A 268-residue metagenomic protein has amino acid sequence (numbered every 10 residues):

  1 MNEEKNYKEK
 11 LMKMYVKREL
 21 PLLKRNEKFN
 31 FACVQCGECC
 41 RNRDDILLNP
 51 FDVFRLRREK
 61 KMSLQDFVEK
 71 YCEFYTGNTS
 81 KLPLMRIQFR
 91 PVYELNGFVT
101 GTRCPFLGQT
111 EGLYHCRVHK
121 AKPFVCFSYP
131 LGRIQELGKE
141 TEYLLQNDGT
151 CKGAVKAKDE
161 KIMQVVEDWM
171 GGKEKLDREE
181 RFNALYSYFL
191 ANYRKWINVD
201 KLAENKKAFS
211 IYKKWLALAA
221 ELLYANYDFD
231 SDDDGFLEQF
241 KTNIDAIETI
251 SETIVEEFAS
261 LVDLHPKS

Functional and structural regions predicted by a protein language model:
M1-S268: Short loop/turn segments that flank or connect secondary-structure elements
